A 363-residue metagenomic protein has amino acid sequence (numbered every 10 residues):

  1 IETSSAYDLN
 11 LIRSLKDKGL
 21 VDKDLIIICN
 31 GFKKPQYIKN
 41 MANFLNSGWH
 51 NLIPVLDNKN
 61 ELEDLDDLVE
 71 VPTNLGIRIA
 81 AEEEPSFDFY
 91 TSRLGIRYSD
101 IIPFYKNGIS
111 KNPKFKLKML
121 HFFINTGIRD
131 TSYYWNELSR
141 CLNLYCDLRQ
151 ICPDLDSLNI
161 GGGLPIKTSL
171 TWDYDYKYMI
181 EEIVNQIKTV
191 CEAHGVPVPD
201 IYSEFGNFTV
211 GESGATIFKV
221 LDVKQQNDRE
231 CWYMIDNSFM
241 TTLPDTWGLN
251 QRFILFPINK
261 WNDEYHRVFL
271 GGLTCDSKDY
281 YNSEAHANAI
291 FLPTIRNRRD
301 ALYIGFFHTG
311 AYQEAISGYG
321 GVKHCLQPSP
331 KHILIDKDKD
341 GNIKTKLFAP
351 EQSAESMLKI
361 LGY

Functional and structural regions predicted by a protein language model:
I1-S157, I166: Active-site-proximal beta-alpha core segment in soluble small-molecule metabolic enzymes
T3, L9, Y174-I180, A301: Conserved long hydrophobic alpha-helices within structured protein cores
S14, F87, L170-W172, S213 (+1 more regions): Hydrophobic alpha-helical membrane-insertion segments
L62, L138, Y176-V184: Amphipathic alpha-helical segments in well-structured domains
I124-N125, L158-T168, S203-F208: Glycine-rich beta-strand-to-loop/alpha-helix junction loops that act as flexible
R129-N136, K167-M179, V210-D222: Short glycine/threonine-rich loop-to-helix capping motif typified by GTGT followed within a few residues by an Asp-Pro
E182-V184, K188-E192, V196-Y363: Charged (often Lys/Glu-rich) extended helix/loop segments that serve as interaction or gating elements
